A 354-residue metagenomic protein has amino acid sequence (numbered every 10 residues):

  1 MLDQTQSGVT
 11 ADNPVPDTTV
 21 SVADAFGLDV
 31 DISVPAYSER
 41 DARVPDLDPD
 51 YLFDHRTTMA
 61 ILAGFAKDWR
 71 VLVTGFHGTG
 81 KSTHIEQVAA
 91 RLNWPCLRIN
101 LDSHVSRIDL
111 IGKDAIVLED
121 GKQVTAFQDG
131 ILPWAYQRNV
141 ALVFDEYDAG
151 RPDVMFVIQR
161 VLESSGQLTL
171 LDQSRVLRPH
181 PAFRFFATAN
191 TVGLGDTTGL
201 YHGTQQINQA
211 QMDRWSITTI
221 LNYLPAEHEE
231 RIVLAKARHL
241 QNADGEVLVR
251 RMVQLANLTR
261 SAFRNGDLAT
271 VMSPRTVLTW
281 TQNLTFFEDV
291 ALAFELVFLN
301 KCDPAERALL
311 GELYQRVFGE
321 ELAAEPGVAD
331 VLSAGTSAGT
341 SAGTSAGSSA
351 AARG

Functional and structural regions predicted by a protein language model:
M1-D41, Y51, T58, P225-A226 (+3 more regions): Alpha-helical lid/collar subdomain of P-loop NTPases
L2-D244, R353: AAA+ P-loop NTPase catalytic core and its hallmark functional loops
